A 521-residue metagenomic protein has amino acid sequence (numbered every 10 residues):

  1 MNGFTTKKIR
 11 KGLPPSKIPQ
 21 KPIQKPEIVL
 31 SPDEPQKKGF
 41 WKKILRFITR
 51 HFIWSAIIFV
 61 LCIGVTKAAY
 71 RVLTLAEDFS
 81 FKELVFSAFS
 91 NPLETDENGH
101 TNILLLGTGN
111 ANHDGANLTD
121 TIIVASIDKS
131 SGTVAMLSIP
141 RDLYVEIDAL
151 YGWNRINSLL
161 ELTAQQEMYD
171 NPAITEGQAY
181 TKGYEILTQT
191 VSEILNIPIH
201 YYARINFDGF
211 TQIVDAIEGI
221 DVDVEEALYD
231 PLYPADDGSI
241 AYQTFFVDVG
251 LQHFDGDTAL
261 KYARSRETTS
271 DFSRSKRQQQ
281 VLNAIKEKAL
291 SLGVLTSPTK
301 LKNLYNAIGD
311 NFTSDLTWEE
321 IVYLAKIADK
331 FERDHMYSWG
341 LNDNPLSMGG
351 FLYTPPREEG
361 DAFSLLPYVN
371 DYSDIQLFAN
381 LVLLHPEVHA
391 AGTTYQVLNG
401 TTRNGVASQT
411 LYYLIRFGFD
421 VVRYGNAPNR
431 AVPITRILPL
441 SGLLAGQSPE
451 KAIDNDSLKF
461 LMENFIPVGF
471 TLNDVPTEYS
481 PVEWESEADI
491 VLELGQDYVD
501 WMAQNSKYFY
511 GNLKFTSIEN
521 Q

Functional and structural regions predicted by a protein language model:
N2-Q521: Non-catalytic, solvent-exposed segments at the cell envelope interface
